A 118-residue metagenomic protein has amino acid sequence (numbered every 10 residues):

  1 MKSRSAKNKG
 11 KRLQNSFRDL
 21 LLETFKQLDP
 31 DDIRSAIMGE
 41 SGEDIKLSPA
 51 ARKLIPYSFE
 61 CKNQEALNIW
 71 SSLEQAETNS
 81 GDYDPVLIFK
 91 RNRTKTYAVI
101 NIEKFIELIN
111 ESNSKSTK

Functional and structural regions predicted by a protein language model:
M1-K118: Catalytic phosphate/metal-binding cores of nucleic-acid and nucleotide-processing enzymes, i.e., regions that mediate
